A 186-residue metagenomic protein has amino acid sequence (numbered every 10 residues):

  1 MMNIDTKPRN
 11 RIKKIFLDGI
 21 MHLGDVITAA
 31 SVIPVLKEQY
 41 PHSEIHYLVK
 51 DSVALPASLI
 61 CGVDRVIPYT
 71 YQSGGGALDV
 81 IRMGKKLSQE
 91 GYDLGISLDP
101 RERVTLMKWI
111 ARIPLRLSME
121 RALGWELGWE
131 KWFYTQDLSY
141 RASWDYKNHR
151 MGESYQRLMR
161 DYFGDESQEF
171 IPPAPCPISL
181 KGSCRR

Functional and structural regions predicted by a protein language model:
M1-R186: Catalytic machinery of carbohydrate-active enzymes, primarily nucleotide-sugar-dependent glycosyltransferases
